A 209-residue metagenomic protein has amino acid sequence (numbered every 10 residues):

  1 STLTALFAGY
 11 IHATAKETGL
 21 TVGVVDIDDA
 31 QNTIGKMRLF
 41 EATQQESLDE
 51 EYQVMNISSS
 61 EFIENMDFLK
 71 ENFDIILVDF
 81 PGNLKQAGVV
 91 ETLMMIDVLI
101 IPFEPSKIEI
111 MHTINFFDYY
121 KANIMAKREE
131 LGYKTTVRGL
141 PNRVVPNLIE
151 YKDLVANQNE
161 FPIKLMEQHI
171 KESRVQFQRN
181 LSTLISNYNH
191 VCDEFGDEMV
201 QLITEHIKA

Functional and structural regions predicted by a protein language model:
S1-T2: Walker A/P-loop
A5-L84, L181: P-loop/Walker-type NTP enzyme "switch/lid" segment
V25, V78-D79, I101-E104, R138-N142: Conserved beta-strand segments of the P-loop GTPase G domain that flank and frequently precede/overlap
A87-K107: Inter-motif core of Ras-like GTPase G domains
T113-Y133, N142: Conserved C-terminal guanine-recognition region of P-loop GTPase G domains, centered on the G4
R143-I185: Beta-strand-loop-alpha "switch" segments that mediate conformational coupling across diverse proteins
F177-M199: C-terminal boundary of histidine-terminating zinc-finger modules
